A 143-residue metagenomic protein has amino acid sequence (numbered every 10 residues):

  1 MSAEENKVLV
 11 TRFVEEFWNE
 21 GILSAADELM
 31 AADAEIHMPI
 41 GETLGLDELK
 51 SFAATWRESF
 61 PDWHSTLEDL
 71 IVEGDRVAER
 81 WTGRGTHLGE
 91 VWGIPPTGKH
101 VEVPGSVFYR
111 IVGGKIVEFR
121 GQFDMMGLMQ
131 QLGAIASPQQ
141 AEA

Functional and structural regions predicted by a protein language model:
M1-A143: C-terminal and inter-domain tail/linker signature
